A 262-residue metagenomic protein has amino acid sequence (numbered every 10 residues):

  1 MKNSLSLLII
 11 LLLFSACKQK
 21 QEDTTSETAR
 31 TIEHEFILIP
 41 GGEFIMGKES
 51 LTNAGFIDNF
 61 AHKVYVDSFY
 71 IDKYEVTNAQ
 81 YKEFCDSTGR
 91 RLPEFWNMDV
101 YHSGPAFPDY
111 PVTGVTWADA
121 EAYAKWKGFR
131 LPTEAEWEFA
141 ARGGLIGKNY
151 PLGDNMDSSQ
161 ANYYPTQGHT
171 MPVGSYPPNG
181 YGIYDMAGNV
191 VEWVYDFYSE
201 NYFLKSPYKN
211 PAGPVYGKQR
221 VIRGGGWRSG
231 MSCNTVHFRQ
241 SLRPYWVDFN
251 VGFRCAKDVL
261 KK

Functional and structural regions predicted by a protein language model:
S4-L5, A16-A135, Q219, G225 (+1 more regions): Extended beta-strand/loop cores of jelly-roll/beta-sandwich
L8-I9, V191: A ubiquitous, low-specificity "background" feature that marks scattered single residues across proteins without
I9-I10, G230, K261: Enrichment for repetitive, rod-forming helical segments
I10-A16: Hydrophobic h-region of N-terminal signal peptides that target proteins for export in Gram-negative bacteria
I45, E49-L51, R91-Q240, P244-V247: Functional-site microenvironments in short loops/helix caps that host divalent-cation chemistry
